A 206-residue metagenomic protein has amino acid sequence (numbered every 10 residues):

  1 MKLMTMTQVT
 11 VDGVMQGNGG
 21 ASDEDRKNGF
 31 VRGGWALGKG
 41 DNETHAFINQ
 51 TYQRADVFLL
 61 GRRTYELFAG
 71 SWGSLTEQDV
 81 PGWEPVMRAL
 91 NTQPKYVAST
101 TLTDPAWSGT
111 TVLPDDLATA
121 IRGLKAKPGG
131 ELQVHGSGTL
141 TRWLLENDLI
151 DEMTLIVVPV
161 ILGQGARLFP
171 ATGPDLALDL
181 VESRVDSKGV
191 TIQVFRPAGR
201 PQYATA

Functional and structural regions predicted by a protein language model:
M1-L149, P159-A206: Portal/gating segments that form or line small-molecule/metal binding sites
